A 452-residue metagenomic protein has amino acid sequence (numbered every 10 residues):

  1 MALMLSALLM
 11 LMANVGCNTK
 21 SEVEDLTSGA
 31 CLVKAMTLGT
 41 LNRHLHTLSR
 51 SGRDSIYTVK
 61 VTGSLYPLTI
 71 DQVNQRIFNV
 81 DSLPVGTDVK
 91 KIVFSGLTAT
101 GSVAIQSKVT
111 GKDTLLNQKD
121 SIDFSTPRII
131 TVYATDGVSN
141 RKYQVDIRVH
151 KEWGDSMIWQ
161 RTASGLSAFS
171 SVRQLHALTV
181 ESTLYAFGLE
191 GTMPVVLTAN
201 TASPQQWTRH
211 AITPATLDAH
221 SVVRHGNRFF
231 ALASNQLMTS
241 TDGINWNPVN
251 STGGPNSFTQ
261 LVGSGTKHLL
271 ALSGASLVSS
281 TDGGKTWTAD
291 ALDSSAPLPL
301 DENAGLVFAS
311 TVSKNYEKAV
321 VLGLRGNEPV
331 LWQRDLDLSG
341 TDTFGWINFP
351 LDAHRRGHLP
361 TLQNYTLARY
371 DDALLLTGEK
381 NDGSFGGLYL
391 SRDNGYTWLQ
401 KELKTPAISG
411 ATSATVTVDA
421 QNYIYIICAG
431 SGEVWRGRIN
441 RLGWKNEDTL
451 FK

Functional and structural regions predicted by a protein language model:
M12-G16: C-terminal motif of bacterial Sec signal peptides marking the signal peptidase cleavage site
N18-R173: Predominantly extracytoplasmic/ectodomain segments of secreted and cell-surface proteins
D155-G165, P204-P214, N247-G254, W287-A296 (+3 more regions): Beta-propeller fold detector
A163-G191: Beta-strand-rich domains and repeat architectures in extracellular enzymes and scaffolds, especially beta-propellers
S167-L178, I212-N227, S251-K267, D293-N315 (+3 more regions): Repeated scaffold domains used in trafficking and secretory/extracellular systems, primarily beta-propellers
E181-F187, N227-A231, T266-A271, K314-L322 (+3 more regions): Entry beta-strands of beta-propeller and related beta-repeat scaffolds
L197-A202, T239-T241, S280-T281, Q333-G340 (+2 more regions): Conserved Ser/Thr-centered positions that define the repeating blades of beta-propeller domains
S409-K452: Blade-level signature of beta-propeller repeat domains, shared across WD40, Kelch, NHL, RCC1 and BNR/Asp-box propellers
